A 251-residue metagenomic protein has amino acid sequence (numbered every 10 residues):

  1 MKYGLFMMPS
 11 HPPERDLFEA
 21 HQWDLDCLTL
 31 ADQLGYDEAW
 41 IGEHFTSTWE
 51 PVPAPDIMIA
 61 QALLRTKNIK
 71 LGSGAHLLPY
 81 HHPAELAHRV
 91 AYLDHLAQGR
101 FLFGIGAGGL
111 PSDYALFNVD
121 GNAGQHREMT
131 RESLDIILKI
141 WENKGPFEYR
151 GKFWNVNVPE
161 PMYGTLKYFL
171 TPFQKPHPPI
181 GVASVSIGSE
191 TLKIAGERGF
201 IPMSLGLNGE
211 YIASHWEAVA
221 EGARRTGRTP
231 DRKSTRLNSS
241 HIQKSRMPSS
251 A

Functional and structural regions predicted by a protein language model:
M1-L71, P176-P178: N-terminal beta1-alpha1-beta2 module of alpha/beta enzyme domains
K2-E19, P79-N155, I201-S204, N208-A213 (+1 more regions): Flexible, glycine-rich active-site loops centered on histidine and acidic residues that chelate a metal or position
Y3-M7, A39-I41, L71-S73, F101-I105 (+3 more regions): Hydrophobic faces of well-ordered beta-strands that scaffold small-molecule active sites in alpha/beta enzyme cores
F18-L30, R89, S186-I194: Short, acidic/polar
D32-Q33, I59-K67, V90, D94-F101 (+2 more regions): Acidic (Asp/Glu)-rich catalytic clusters
P51-I57, N208-G222: Active-site-adjacent beta->alpha loops and helix N-cap segments on the catalytic face of soluble alpha/beta enzymes
E217, E221-R236, S240: Structured C-terminal cap/extension of enzyme domains
L237-A251: Single conserved hydrophobic/aromatic residue that forms the stacking wall/gate of nucleotide- or nucleobase-binding
